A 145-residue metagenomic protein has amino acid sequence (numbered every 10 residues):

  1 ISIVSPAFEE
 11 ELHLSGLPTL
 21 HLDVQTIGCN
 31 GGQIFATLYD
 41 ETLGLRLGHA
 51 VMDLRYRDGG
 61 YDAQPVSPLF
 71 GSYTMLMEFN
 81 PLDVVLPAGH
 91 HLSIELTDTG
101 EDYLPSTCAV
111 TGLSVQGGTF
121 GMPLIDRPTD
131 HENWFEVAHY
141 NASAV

Functional and structural regions predicted by a protein language model:
I1-V145: Intrinsically disordered, low-complexity Ser/Thr/Gly-rich stretches
